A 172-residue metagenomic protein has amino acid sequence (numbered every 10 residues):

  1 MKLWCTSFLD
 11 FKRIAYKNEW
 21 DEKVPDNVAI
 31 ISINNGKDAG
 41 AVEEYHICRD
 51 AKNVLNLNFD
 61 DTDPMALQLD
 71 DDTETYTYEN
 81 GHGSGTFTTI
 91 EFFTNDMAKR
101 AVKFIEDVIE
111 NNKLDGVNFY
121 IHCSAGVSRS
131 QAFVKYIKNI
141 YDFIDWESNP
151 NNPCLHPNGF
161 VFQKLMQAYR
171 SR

Functional and structural regions predicted by a protein language model:
K2-W4: Short Lys/Arg-enriched alpha/beta "domain-start" segment
F8-L114: Cysteine-based protein phosphatase catalytic domain of the PTP/DSP
G36, S124-A125, P153-C154: Short beta-alpha junction loops
G83-T88, G116-S124, W146: Short acidic, glycine/Ser/Thr-rich loop/turn "cap" segments at secondary-structure junctions
A98, V102, Q131-V134, F162: Short amphipathic alpha-helical surface patches that serve as generic macromolecular interface elements
V102, E106-N111, D115, D145-W146 (+1 more regions): Intrinsically disordered, low-complexity linkers and terminal regions that flank or interleave Cys/His-based
N112-Y141: Catalytic cysteine-centered active loop of the rhodanese-like fold, especially the PTP/DSP P-loop
K135, N139-R172: Cysteine-dependent PTP/DSP-like catalytic domain, specifically the C-terminal lobe
